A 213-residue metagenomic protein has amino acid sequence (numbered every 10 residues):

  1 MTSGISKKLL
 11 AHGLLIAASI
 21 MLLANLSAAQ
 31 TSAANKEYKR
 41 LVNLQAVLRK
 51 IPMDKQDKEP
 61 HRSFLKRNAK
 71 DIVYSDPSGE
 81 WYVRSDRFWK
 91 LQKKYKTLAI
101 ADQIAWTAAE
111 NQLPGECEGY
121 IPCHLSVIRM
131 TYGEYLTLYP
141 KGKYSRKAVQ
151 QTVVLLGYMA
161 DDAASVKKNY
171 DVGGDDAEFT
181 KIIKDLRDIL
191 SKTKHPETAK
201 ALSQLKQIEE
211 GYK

Functional and structural regions predicted by a protein language model:
M1-I5, L22, D57, D162: Disordered, low-complexity tails and leader-like regions
T2-L14: Bacterial N-terminal signal peptides that target proteins for export
G13-A24: Bacterial N-terminal signal peptides
L26-K213: Acidic, polar-rich low-complexity tracts and alpha-helical solenoid repeat scaffolds
